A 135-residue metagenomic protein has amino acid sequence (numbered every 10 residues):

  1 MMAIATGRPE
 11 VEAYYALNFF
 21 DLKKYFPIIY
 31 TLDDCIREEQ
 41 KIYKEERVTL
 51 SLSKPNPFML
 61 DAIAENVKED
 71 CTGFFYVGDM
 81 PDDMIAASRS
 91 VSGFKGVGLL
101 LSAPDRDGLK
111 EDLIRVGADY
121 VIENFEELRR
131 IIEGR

Functional and structural regions predicted by a protein language model:
M1-A3, K95: Proline-centered loop/turn at the N-terminus of a beta-strand
A3, P9-F75, D82-R89, D107: Substrate-recognition "cap/lid" segment bordering the active-site pocket of phosphatases
F75-Y120: Acidic, Mg2+-coordinating phosphoryl-transfer loop and its flanking beta/alpha structural elements, shared across
D119-E127: Short acidic-hydrophobic, aromatic-tinged amphipathic segments that line or gate anion-handling sites
E127-R135: Short amphipathic alpha-helix with an adjacent loop that forms part of the alpha/beta core around
